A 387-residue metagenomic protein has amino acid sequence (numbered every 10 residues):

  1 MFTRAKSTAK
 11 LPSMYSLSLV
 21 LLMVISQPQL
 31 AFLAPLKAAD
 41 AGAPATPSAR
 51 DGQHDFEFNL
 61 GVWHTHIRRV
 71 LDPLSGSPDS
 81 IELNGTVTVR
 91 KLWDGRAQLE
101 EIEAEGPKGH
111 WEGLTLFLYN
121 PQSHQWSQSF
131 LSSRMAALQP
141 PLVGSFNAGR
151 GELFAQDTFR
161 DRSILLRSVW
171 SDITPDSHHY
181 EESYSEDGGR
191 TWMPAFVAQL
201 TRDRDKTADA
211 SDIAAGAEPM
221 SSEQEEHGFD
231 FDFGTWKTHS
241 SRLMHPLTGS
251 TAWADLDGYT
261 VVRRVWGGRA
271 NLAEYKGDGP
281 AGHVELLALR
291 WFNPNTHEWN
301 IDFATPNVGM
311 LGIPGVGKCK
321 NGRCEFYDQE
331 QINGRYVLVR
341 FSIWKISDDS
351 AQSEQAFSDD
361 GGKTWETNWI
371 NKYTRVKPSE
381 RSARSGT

Functional and structural regions predicted by a protein language model:
M1, L33-P35: Intrinsic-disorder-linked linear interaction elements in eukaryotic regulatory proteins
M1-M14: N-terminal secretory signal peptides that target proteins for export/translocation
T3, L21-L22, G216, T387: N-terminal low-hydrophobic presequence detector
A5, P28-L30, S382-S385: Positively charged, low-complexity intrinsically disordered regions
S7-T8, V24, A31, D40: Generic N-terminal simple sequence motifs
K10, M23-I25, G151: Hydrophobic alpha-helical elements and their junctions with loops/disorder across both membrane and soluble proteins
Y15-Q29: Bacterial N-terminal signal peptides
P35-T387: Hydrophobic small-molecule pocket/channel-lining residues, especially in calycin-type beta-barrels
